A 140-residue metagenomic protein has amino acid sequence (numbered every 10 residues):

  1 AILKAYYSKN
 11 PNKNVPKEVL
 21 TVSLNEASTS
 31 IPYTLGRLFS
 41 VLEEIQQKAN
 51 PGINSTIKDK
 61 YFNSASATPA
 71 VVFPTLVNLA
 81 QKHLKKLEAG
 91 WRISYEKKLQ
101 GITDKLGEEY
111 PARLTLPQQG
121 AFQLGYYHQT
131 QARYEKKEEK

Functional and structural regions predicted by a protein language model:
A1-K140: Intrinsic-disorder/low-complexity detector
